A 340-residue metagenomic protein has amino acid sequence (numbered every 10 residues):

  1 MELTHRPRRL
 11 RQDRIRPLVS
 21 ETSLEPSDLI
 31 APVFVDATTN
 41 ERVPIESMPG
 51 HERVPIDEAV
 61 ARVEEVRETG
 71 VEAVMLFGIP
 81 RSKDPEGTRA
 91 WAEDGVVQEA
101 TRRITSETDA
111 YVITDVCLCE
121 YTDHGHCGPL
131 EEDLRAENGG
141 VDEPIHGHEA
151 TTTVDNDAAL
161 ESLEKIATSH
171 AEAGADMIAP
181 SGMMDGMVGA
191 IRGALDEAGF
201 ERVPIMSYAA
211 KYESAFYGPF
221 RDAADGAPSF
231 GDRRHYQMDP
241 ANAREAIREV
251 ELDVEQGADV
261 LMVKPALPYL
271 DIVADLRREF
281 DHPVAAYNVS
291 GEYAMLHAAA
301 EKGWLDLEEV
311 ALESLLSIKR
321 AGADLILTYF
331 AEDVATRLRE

Functional and structural regions predicted by a protein language model:
M1-D57: An N-cap/entry alpha-helix motif that binds or orients negatively charged groups
I30, T39-E340: Alpha/beta enzyme core
